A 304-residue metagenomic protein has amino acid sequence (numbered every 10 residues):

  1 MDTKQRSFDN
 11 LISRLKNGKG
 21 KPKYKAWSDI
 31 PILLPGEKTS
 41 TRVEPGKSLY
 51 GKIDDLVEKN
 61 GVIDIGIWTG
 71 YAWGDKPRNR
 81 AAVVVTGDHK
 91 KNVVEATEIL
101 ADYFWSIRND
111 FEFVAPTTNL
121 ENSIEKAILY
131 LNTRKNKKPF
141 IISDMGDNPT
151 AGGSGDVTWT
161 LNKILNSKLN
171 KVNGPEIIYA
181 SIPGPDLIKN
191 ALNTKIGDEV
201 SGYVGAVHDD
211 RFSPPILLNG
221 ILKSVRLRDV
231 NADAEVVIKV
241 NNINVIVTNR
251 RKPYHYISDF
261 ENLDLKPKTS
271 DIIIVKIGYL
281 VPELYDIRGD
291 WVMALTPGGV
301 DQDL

Functional and structural regions predicted by a protein language model:
M1-F140: Functional cores that coordinate and move charged inorganic groups
M1-Y24, P139, D144-L161, L165 (+1 more regions): Active-site histidine-anchored catalytic micro-motif
N10, S181-L227, A294-D301: Acidic, Ser/Thr-rich peripheral helices and adjacent loops at domain boundaries
K23, T41, V200-I257: An acidic, phosphate/nucleotide-engaging active-site surface
K38-P45, N132, P149-T158, N190-I196: Short glycine/threonine-rich loop-to-helix capping motif typified by GTGT followed within a few residues by an Asp-Pro
D88-K90, G146-P149, G184-P185, I243 (+2 more regions): Short, glycine-/Ser/Thr-/acidic-enriched flexible segments
E98-Y103, D156-L169, K195-I196, E261-K266 (+1 more regions): Short, solvent-exposed amphipathic alpha-helical segments in soluble enzyme and RNA/protein-processing domains
W105, N231-L304: Extended hydrophobic packing segments that form well-structured cores
